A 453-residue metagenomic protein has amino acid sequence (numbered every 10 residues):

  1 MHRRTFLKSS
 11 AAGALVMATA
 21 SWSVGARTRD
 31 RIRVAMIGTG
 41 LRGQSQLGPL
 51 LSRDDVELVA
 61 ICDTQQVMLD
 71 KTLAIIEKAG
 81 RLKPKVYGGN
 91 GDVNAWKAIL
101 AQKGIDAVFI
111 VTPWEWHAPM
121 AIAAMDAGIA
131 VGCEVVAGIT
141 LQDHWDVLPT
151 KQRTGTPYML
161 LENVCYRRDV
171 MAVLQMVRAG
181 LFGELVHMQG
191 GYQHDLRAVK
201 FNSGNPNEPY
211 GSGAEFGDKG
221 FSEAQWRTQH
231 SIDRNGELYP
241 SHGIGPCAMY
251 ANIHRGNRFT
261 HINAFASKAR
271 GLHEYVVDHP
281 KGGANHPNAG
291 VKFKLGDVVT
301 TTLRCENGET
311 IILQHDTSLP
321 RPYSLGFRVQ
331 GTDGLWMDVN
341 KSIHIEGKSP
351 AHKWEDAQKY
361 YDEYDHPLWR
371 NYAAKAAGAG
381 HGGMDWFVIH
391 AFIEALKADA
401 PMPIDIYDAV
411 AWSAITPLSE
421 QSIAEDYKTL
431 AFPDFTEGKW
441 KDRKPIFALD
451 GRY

Functional and structural regions predicted by a protein language model:
M1-C133, W145-P157: N-terminal glycine-/serine-/threonine-rich beta1-alpha1-beta2 phosphate-ribose binding loop of Rossmann-like
L7, L73, K97-L100, A121-M125 (+7 more regions): Non-transmembrane alpha-helical segments in soluble domains of secreted/periplasmic/extracellular proteins
S9-G13, S45, A248, P320-Y453: C-terminal helical cap and adjacent loop that interface with cofactors, partners, or active-site loops
G38, R42, T154-M159, V164-K292 (+2 more regions): Predominantly a Rossmann-like dinucleotide-binding segment in NAD(P)-dependent oxidoreductases
T72-A74, M171-V173, A198-G204, H273-V277 (+3 more regions): Short aromatic-enriched loop/helix-cap "lid" or pocket-rim segments at secondary-structure transitions that line
A137-I139: Short, acidic/turn-prone active-site loops that include or flank metal/cofactor- and phosphate-binding residues
T301-N307, G331: Active-site beta-strand termini and strand-to-loop segments that position acidic
